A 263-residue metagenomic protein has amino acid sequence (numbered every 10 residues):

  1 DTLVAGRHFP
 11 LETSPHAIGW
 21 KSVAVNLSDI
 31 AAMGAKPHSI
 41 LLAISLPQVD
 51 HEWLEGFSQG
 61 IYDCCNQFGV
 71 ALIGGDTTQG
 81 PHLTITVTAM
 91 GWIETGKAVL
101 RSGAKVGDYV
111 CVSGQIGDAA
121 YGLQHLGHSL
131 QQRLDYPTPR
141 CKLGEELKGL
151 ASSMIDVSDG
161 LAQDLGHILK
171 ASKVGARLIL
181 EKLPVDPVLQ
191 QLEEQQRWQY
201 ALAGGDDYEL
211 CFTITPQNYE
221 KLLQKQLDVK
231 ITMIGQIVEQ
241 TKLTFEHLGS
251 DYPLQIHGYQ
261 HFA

Functional and structural regions predicted by a protein language model:
D1-H16: N-terminal beta-alpha supersecondary unit
L3, K36-G122, Q236: Glycine-rich anion-binding loops of enzyme active sites
V4-G6, E94, G117-A120, A162 (+2 more regions): Short, acidic Gly/Pro/Ser/Thr-rich loop/turn segments
T13-I18, L130-P137, S152-S153, W198-Y200: Short pre-catalytic strand/loop immediately N-terminal to key active-site residues, enriched for Gly-Thr
P15-S39, G56-Q67, K142, G160-I168: Small-aliphatic-rich amphipathic alpha-helix that forms the alpha element of a beta-alpha
Q48-I73, P81-L83, M90, G149 (+1 more regions): Glycine-/charge-enriched secondary-structure boundary and capping motifs
T88-V99, D118, S129-E146: Active-site glycine-rich loop that binds ribose-phosphate moieties when present
D108-G114, P137-L161: Internal active-site segments that recognize and position negatively charged phosphoryl groups and nucleotide moieties
